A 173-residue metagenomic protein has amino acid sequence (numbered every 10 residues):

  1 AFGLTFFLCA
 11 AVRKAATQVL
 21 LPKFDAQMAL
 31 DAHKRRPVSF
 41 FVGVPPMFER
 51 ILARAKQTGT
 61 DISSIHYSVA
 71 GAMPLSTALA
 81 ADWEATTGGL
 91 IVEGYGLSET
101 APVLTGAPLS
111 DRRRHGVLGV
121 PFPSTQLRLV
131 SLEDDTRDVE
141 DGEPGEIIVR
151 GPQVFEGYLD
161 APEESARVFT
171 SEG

Functional and structural regions predicted by a protein language model:
A1-L21, G43, M47, I51: Conserved AMP-binding loop of ANL adenylate-forming enzymes
R13-A16, L30, R35-G43, L52-H115 (+3 more regions): Gly/Ser/Thr-rich phosphate-binding loop
L21, Q27-L30, Q57, A166: Short hydrophobic/charged patches on amphipathic alpha-helices used for structural packing and interfaces
D25, P46-F48, L75, V154: Alpha-helix capping/helix-boundary segments
D25, S131-E133, A161, S165: Acidic/polar helix N-cap motif
G88, R137, Q153-G173: Conserved ANL (AMP-binding/adenylate-forming) active-site segment centered on the GW(Y/F)…HTG consensus within
G116-F122, V168-G173: Short Gly/Pro-enriched turn/cap motifs at secondary-structure boundaries
R128-I148, R167-V168: Conserved beta-loop-beta connector loops within the AMP-binding
